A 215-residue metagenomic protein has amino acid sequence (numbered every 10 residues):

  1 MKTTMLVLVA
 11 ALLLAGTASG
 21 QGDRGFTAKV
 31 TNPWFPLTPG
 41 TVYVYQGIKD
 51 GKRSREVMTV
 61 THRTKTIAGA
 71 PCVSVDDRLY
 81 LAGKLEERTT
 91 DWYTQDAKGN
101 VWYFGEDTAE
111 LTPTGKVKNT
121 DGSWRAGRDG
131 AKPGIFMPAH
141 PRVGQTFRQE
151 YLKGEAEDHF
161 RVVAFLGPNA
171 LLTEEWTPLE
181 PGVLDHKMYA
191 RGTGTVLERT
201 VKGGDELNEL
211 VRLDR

Functional and structural regions predicted by a protein language model:
M1-T4: Positively charged n-region of N-terminal signal peptides that target proteins for export
V7-A15: Bacterial N-terminal signal peptides
S19-R215: Conserved functional acidic sites
